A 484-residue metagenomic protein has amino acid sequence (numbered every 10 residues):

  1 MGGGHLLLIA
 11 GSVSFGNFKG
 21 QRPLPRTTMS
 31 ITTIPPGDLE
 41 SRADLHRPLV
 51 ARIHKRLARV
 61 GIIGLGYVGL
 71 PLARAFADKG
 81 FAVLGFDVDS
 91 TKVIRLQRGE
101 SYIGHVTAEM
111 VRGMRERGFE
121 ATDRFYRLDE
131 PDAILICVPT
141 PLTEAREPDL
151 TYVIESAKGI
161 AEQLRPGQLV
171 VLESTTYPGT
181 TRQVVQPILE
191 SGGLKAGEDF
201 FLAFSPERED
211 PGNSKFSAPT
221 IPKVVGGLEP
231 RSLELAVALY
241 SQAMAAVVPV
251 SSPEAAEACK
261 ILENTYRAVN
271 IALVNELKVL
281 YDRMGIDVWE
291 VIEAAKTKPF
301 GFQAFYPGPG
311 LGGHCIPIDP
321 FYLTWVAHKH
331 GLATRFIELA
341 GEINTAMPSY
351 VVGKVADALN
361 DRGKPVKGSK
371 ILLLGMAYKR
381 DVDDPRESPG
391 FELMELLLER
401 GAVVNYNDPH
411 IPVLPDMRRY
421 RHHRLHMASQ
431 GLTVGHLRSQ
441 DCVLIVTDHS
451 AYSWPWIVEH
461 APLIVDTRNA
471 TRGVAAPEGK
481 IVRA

Functional and structural regions predicted by a protein language model:
L7-T28: Short, Lys/Arg-enriched N-terminal segments with co-localized hydrophobic residues within the first ~10-30 amino acids
T28-A484: Structural/interface elements that position substrates and couple domains in central-metabolism enzymes
